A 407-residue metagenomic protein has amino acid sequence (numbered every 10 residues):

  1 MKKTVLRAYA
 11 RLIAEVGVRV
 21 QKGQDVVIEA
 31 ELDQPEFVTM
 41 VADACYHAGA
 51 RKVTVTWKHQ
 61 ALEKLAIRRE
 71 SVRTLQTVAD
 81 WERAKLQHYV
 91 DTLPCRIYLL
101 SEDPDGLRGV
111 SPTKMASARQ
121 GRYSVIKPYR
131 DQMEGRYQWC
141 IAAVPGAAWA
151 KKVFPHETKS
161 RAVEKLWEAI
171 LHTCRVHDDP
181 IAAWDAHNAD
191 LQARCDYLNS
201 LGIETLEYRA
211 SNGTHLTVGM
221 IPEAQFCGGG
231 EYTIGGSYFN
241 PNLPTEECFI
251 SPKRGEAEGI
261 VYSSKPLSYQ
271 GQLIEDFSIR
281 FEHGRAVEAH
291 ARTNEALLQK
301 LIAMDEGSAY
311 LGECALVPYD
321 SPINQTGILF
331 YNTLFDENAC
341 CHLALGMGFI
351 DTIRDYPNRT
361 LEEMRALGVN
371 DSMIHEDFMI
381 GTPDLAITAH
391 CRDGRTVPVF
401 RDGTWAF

Functional and structural regions predicted by a protein language model:
M1-E258, A389, R395, W405-F407: Active-site bordering "gate/hinge" segments that shape substrate access to catalytic or cofactor-binding pockets
R11, N199-L201, Q270-Q272, G307 (+2 more regions): Short solvent-exposed loop/turn micro-motifs enriched in small/polar/acidic residues
I250-E306: Long, well-ordered mid-to-C-terminal structural blocks that present hydrophobic/aromatic surfaces
E256-E258, I274-D276, H283, A309-E313 (+3 more regions): Active-site lining segments that contact anionic ligands and/or coordinate catalytic metals
A286-P357: Dual-mode signal for accessory low-complexity, basic/Gly-rich regions
E362-F407: Extended hydrophobic packing segments that form well-structured cores
